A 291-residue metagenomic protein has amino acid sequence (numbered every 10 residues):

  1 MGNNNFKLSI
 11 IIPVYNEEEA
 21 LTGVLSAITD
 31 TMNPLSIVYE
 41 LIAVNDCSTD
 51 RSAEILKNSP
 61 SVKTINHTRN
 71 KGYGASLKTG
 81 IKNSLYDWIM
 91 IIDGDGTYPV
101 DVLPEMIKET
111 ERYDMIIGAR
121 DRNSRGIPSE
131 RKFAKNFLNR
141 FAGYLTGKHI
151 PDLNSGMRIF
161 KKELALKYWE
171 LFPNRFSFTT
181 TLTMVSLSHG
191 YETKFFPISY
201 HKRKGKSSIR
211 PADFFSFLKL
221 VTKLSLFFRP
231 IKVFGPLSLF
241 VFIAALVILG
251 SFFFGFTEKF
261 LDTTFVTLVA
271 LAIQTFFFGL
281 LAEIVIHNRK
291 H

Functional and structural regions predicted by a protein language model:
M1-D30: N-proximal low-complexity "stem/linker" segments adjacent to membrane-targeting elements
G2-F6, N174-H291: Hydrophobic helical membrane-anchoring modules
I10, I28, G80, D95 (+7 more regions): Residue-level signature of catalytic and energy-coupling elements of molecular machines, predominantly ATP/GTP-dependent
E17-A20, S48, Y73, P99: Donor nucleotide-sugar binding loop of glycosyltransferases
L25, I37-C47, I65-N66: Short beta-strand/loop segment that forms part of the nucleotide-sugar
N45-A53, G96: A conserved acidic beta->alpha catalytic loop
H67-N83, W88, V100-F176, T180 (+1 more regions): Acceptor/aglycone-binding surface of glycosyltransferases and processive sugar-polymer synthases
